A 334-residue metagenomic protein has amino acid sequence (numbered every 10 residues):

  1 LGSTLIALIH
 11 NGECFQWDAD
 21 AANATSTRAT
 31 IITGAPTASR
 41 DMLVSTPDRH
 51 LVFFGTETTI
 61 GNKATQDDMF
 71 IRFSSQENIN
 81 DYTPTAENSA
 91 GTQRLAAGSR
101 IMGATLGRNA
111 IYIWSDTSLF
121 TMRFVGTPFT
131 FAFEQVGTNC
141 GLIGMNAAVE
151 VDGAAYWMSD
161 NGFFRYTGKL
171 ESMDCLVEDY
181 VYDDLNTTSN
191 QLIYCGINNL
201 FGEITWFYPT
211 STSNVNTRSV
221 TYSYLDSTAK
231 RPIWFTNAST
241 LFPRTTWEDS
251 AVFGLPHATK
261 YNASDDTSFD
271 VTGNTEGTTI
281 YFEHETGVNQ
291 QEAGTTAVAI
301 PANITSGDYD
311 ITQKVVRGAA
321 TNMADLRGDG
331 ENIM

Functional and structural regions predicted by a protein language model:
L1, S99, G137-A154, D160-M334: Beta-sheet repeat architectures centered on beta-propellers
G2-T30: Hydrophobic or amphipathic alpha-helical targeting/insertion segments
L5-I6, V52, T205: Conserved beta-strand elements of the Class I
L8-N11, G55-T56, Y208-T210, K260-Y261: Structural motif
F15, G61, D266: Glycine/Thr-rich phosphate-binding loops of Rossmann-like dinucleotide-binding domains
A22-Y194, A229-T240: Beta-propeller and closely related beta-pinwheel folds
